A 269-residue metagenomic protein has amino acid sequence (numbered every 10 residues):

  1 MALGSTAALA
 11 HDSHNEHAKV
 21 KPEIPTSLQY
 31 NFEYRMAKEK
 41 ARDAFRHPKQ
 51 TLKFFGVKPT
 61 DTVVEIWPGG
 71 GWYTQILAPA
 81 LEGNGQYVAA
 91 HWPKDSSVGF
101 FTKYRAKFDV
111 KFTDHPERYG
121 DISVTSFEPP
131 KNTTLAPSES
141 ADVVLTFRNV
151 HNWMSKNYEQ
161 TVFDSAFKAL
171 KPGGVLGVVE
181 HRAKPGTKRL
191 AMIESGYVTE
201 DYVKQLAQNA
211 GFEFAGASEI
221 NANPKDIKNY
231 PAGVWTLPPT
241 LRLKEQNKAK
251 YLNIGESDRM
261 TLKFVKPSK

Functional and structural regions predicted by a protein language model:
I24-P59: Class I SAM-dependent methyltransferase Rossmann-like catalytic core, especially the SAM/SAH-binding loop
P59-G69: Conserved class I S-adenosyl-L-methionine
A78-P79, E159-P172: A short glycine-rich, Lys/Arg-flanked "PGG" loop and its adjoining helix->strand segment in the class I
V88-A90, G173-H181: Conserved beta-strand signature within the Rossmann-like core of class I S-adenosyl-L-methionine
F101-T133: S-adenosyl-L-methionine
P129-P130, N152-S165: A short, conserved alpha-helix within the catalytic core of class I
T133-V144: A short acidic, Gly/Pro-enriched loop at the edge of an enzyme's catalytic core that lines a small-molecule cofactor
I227-K269: Core SAM-dependent methyltransferase catalytic element
